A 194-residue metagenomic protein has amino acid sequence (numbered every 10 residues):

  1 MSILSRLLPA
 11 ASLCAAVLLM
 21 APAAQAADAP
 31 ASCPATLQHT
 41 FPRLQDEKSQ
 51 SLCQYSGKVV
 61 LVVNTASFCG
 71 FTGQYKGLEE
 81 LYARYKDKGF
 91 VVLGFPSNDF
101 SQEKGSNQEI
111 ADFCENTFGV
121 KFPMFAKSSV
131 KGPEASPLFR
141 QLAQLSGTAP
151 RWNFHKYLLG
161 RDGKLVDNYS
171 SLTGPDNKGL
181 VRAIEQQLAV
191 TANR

Functional and structural regions predicted by a protein language model:
M1-S12: Bacterial N-terminal signal peptides that target proteins for export
A10-A21: Bacterial N-terminal signal peptides
P22-A26: Sec/Tat signal peptide C-region and signal peptidase I cleavage site
A27-C53, G73: N-terminal "domain-start" segment that seeds a small globular fold
Y55-V60: Proline/glycine-enriched tight loop/beta-turn segments at coil->beta junctions that connect or precede beta-strands
N64-F68: Amphipathic alpha-helical repeat scaffolds
F71-A135: Structural microenvironment flanking redox-active thiols in thiol-disulfide oxidoreductases
P137-R194: Thiol-/selenol-based redox modules, centered on thioredoxin-like and closely related oxidoreductase domains
